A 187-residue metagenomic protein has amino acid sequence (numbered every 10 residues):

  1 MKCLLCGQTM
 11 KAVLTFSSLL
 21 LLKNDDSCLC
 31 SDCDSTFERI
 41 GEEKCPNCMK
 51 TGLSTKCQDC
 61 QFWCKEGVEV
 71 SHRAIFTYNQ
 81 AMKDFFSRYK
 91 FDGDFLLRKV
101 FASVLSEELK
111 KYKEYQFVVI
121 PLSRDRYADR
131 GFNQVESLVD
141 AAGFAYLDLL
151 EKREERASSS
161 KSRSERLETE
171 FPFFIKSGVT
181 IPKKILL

Functional and structural regions predicted by a protein language model:
M1-L187: Glycine-rich phosphate/pyrophosphate-handling loop used in enzymes and phosphotransfer proteins
